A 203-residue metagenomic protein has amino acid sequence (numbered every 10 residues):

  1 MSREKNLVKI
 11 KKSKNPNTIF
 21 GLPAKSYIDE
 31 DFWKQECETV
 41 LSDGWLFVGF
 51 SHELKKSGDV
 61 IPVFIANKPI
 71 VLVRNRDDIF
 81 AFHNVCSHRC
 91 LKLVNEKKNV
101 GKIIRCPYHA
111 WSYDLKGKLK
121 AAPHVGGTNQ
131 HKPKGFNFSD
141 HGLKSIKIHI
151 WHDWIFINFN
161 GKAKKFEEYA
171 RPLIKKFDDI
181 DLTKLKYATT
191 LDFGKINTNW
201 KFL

Functional and structural regions predicted by a protein language model:
M1-D78, S112-L203: Rieske [2Fe-2S] iron-sulfur-binding subdomain
D59-P107, W111: Glycine-rich active-site/cofactor-binding loop and its immediate structural neighborhood
